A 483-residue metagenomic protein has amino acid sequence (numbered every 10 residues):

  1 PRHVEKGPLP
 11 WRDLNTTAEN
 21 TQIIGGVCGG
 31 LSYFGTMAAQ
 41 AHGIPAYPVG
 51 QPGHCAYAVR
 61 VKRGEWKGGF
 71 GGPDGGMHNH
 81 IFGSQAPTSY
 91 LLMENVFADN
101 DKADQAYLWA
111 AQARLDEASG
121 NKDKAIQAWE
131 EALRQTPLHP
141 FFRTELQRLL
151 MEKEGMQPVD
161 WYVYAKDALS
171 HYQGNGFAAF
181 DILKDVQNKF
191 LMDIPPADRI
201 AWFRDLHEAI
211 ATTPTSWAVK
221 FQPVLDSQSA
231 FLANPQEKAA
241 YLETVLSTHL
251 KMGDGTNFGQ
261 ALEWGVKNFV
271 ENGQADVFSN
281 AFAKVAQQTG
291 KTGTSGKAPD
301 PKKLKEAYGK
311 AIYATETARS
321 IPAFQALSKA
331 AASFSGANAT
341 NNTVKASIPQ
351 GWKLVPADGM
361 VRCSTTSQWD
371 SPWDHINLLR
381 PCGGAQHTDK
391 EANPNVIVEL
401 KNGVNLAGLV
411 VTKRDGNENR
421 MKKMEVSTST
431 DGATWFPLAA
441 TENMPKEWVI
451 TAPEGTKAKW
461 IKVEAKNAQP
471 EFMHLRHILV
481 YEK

Functional and structural regions predicted by a protein language model:
P1-T21: Secondary-structure boundary elements
H3, P52, G64, K124-Q127 (+1 more regions): Helix-boundary/low-complexity linker signature
D13-L14, A18, G29-A103, Y107: Hydrophobic/aromatic-rich core segments of domains that either
Q22, G26-G30, Q469: Soluble non-cytosolic domains of exported or imported proteins
Q112, D116, G120-T340: Extended amphipathic alpha-helical coiled-coil/heptad-repeat regions
G336-G403, R414-R420, A440-N443, H477-K483: Disordered, acidic Ser/Thr/Pro-rich linker "stalks" and the adjacent N-terminal cap of the next globular domain
D389-P394, G403-V404, D415-K483: Trp- and acidic/polar-enriched beta-sheet ligand-binding modules for extracellular glycan and matrix recognition
G408-V411: Beta-strand-rich structural segments
